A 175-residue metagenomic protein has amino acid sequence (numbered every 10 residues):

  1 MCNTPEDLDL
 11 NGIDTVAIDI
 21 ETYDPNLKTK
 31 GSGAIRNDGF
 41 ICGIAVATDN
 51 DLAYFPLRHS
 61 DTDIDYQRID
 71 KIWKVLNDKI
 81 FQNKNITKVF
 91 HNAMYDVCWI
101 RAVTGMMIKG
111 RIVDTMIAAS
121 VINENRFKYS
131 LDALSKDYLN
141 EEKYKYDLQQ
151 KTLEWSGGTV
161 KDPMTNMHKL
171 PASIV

Functional and structural regions predicted by a protein language model:
M1-D7, K30-S32, L57-Y66: Extended, intrinsically disordered, low-complexity regulatory regions
M1-K28, N37: N-terminal accessory regions of nucleic-acid-interacting proteins
P5-L8, A34, K74-K79: Short, flexible, glycine/charge-rich loop motifs used to bind or transfer phosphoryl groups or to couple energy/partner
L27, G31, N50: Glycine/alanine-rich phosphate-binding loops at beta-alpha junctions
G33-G39: Short, surface-exposed loop and linker segments with low hydrophobicity and enrichment for Pro/Ser/Thr
G39-V175: Active-site-proximal helix-loop-helix substrate-binding element of RNase H-like nuclease domains
